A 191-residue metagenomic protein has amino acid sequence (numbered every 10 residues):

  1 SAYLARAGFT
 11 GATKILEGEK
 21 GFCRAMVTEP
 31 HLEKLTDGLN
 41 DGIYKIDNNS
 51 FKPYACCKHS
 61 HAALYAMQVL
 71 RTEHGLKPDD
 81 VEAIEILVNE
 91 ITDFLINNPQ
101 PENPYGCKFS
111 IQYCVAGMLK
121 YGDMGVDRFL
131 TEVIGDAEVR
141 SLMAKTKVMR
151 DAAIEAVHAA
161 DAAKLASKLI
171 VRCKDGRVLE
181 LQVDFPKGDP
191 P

Functional and structural regions predicted by a protein language model:
Y3-P191: Terminal-appendage/accessory-domain detector
